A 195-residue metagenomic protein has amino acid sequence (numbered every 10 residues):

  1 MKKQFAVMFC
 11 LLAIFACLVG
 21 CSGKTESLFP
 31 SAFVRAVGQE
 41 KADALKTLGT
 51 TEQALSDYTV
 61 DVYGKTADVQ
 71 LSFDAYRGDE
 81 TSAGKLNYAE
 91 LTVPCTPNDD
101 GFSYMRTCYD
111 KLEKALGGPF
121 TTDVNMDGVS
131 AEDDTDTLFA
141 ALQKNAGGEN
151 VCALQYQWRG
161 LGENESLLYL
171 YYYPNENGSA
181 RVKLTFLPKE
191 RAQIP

Functional and structural regions predicted by a protein language model:
M1-V7, L11: Positively charged n-region of N-terminal signal peptides that target proteins for export
C17-G20: C-terminal motif of bacterial Sec signal peptides marking the signal peptidase cleavage site
S22-K24: Bacterial signal peptide processing site
S27-V34, T96-D99: Short, recurring structural edge motifs at helix starts
R35-Q39: A glycine-biased structural micro-motif
E40-T66: Post-signal-peptide N-terminal segment of Sec-exported extracytoplasmic proteins
A67-L154: Long, charged/polar, surface-exposed segments that mediate recognition or autoinhibition
P94, V129-P195: An acidic-aromatic pocket/loop used at catalytic or ligand-binding sites
